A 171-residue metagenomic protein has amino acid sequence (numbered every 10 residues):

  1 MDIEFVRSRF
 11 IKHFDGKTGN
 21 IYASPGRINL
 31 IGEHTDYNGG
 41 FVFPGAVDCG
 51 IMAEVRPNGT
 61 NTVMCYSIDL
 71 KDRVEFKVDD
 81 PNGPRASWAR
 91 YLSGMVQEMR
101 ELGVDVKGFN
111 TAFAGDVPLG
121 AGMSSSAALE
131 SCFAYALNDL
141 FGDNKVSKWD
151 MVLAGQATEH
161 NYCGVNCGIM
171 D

Functional and structural regions predicted by a protein language model:
M1-A127, S131-K148, L153, A157-C163 (+1 more regions): ATP-binding N-lobe of GHMP and related small-molecule kinases
